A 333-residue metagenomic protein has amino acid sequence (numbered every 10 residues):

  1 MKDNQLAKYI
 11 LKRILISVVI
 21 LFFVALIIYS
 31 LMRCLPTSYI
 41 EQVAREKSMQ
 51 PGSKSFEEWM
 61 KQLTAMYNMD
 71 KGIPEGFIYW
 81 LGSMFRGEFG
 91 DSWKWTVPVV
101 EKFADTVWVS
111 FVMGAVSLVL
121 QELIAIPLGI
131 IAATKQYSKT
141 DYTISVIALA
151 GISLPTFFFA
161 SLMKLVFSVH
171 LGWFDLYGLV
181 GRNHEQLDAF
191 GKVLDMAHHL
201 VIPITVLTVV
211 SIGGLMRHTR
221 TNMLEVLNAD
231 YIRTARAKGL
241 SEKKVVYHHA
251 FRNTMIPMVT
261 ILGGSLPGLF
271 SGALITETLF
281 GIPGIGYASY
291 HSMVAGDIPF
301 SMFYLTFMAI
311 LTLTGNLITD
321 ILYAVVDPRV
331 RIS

Functional and structural regions predicted by a protein language model:
D3, N68-I126: An internal, D/E-rich "acidic patch" concept
N4-K8, V107-T140, T156, N183-S333: Alpha-helical transmembrane segments of integral membrane proteins, especially multi-pass inner/plasma-membrane
L11-S17: N-terminal signal-anchor/signal peptide hydrophobic helix marking the start of the first transmembrane segment
L21-E75, F167, L171-K192: Hydrophobic alpha-helical transmembrane segments of membrane transport/permease proteins and related membrane-embedded
F22-I27, I73, F77, F111 (+4 more regions): Hydrophobic alpha-helical transmembrane segments of multi-pass integral membrane proteins
I27-C34, I147-Y177, V206-S211: Membrane-water interface segments at the C-terminal ends of transmembrane alpha-helices in multi-pass inner-membrane
M49-N68, S145-F157, I202-T208, K244-M258: Hydrophobic alpha-helical transmembrane segments
K54-R86, F280-S292: Short hydrophobic, aromatic-rich alpha-helical segments embedded in or entering the lipid bilayer of multi-pass
